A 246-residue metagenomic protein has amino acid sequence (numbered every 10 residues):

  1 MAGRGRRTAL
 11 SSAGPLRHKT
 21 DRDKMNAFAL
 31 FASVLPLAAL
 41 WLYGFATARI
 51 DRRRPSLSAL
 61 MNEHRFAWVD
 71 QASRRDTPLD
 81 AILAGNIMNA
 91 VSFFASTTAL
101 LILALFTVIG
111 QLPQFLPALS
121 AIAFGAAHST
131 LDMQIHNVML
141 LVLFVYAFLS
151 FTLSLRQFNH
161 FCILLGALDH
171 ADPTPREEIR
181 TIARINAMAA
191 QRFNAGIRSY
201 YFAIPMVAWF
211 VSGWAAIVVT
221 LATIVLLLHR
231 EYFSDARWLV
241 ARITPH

Functional and structural regions predicted by a protein language model:
R6-K24: Short, Lys/Arg-enriched N-terminal segments with co-localized hydrophobic residues within the first ~10-30 amino acids
A29-S56, S92-F106, N137-N159, Y201: Hydrophobic alpha-helical membrane-embedded segments
A39-L40, T223-S234: Alpha-helical transmembrane segments and their membrane-interface exit regions
T47-A84: Membrane-interface amphipathic/juxtamembrane segments adjacent to transmembrane helices
D70-A81, I163-R192: Solvent-exposed, non-transmembrane helices and loops of integral membrane proteins
I82-F106, Q191-I217: Transmembrane alpha-helical segments and their cytosolic interface motifs in multi-pass membrane proteins
L101-A126, W209-I217, T223-L228: Juxtamembrane "helix exit" motif at the C-terminal ends of alpha-helical transmembrane segments in multi-pass membrane
D172-P173, H229-V240: Juxtamembrane membrane-interface segments at transmembrane alpha-helix termini
